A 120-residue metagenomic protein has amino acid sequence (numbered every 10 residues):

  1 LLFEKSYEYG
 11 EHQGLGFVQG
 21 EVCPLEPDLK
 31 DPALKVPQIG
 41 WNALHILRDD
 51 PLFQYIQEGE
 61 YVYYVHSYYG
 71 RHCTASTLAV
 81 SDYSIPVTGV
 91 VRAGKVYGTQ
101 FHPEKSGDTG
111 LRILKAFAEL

Functional and structural regions predicted by a protein language model:
L1-Q38, K115: Cysteine-nucleophile active-site neighborhood
E4, A93, E119: Phosphate-coordinating loops and pocket residues in cytosolic domains that bind phosphorylated ligands
E4-S6, S67, S106: Short linear Ser/Thr-Pro motifs
W41-F101: Active-site oxyanion/phosphate-handling segment shared across diverse enzymes
F101-L120: Acyltransferase
